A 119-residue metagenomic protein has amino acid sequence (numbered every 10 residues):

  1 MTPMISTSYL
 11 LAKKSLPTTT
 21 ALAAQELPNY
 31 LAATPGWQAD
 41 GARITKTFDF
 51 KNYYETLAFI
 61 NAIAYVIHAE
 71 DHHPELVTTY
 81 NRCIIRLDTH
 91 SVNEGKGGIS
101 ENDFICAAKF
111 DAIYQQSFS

Functional and structural regions predicted by a protein language model:
T2-S119: Charge-rich alpha-helical segments
